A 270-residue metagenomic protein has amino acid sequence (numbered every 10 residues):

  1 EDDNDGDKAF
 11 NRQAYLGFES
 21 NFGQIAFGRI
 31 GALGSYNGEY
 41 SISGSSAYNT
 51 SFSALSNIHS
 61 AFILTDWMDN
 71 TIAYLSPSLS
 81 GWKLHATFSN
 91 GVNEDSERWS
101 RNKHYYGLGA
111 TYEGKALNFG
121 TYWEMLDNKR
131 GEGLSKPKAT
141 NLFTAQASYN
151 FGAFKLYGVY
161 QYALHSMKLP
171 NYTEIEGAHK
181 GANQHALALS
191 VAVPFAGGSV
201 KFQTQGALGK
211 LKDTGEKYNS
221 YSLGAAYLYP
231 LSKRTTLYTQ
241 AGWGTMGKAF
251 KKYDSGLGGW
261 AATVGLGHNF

Functional and structural regions predicted by a protein language model:
E1, A32-Y36, G91-N93, L126-N128 (+3 more regions): Structural signature of outer-membrane beta-barrel domains
E1-G91, N102, T111-N118: Outer membrane beta-barrel
D2-G6, I58-T65, N93-W99, R130-K136 (+3 more regions): Outer-membrane beta-barrel domain signature
N21-G23, S80-G81, K115-A116, G152-A153 (+2 more regions): Short coil turns and loop connectors of transmembrane beta-barrels in diderm outer membranes and organellar homologs
G28-I30, H85-S89, G120-E124, Y157-Q161 (+3 more regions): Transmembrane beta-strands of outer-membrane beta-barrel proteins
R101-K103, G107-G224: Detector for outer-membrane/organellar transmembrane beta-barrel domains, recognizing the amphipathic beta-strand
G224-G242: C-terminal closing repeat unit and adjoining cap/tail of repeat-based domains
L257-F270: Outer-membrane beta-barrel "beta-signal"
